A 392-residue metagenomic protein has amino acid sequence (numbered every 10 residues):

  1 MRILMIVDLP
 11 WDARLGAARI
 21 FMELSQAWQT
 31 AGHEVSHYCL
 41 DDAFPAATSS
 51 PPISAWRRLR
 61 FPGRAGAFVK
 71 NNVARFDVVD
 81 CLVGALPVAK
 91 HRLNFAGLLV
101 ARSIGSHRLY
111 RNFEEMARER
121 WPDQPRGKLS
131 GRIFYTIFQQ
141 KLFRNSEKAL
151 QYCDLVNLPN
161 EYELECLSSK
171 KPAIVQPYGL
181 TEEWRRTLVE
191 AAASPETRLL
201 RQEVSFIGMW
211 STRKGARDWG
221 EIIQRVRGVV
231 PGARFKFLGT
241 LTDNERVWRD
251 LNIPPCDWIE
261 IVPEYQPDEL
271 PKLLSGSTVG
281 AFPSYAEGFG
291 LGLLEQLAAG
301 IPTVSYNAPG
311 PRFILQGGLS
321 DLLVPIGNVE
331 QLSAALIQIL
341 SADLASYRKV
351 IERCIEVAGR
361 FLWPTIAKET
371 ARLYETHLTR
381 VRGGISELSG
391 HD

Functional and structural regions predicted by a protein language model:
H107, D123-V156: Membrane-proximal helix-turn-helix segments that form the acceptor-binding/catalytic region of lipid-linked
P195-K214, G220-I223, R227, K236: Conserved donor-binding/catalytic core segment of Leloir-type glycosyltransferases
I207, G232-V247: Glycosyltransferase donor-sugar binding loop
R246-D268: Nucleotide-activated donor-binding/catalytic signature segment of Leloir-type glycosyltransferases, i.e., the conserved
E264-Y265, K272-S277: Short alpha-helical donor nucleotide-sugar binding micro-motif in glycosyltransferases
Y285: Aromatic "clamp/platform" in nucleotide-sugar-dependent glycosyltransferases that forms part of the donor/acceptor
P302-S305: Short hydrophobic beta-strand element within catalytic cores of glycosyltransferases and related nucleotide-activated
G317-G318, L322-V329, Q338-L344: Conserved acidic donor-binding segment of nucleotide-sugar-dependent glycosyltransferases
